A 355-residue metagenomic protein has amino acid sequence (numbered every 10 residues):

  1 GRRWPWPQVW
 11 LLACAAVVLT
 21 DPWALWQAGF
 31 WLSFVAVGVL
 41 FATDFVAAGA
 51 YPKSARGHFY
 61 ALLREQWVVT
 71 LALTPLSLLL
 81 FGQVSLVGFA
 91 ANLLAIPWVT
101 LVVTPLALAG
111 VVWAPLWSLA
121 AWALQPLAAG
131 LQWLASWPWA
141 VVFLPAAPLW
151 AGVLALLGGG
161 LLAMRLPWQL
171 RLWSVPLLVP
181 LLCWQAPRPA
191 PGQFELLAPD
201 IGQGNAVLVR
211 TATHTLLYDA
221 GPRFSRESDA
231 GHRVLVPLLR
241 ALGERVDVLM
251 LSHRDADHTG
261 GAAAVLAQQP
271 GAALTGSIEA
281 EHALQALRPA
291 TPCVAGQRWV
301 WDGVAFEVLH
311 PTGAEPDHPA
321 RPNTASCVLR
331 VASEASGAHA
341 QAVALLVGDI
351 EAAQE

Functional and structural regions predicted by a protein language model:
G1-F89, L144-P191, I278, G303: Hydrophobic alpha-helical transmembrane segments in multi-pass membrane proteins
A15-W26, Q132-V248, A286-E355: Core dinuclear metal-dependent hydrolase active-site scaffold
G29, H253, D349: Active-site glycine-centered loops adjacent to acidic/histidine catalytic or metal-binding residues that shape
L78-A90, L94, W98, P105-L156: Membrane-interface amphipathic/re-entrant loop segments adjacent to transmembrane helices in multi-pass membrane
H214, Q269-A273: A short helix->loop->beta-strand "cap" motif at the edges of active sites that frequently abuts
V246-D257: Metallo-beta-lactamase
L249-M250, A272-E279: Short internal beta-strands
T259-Q268, L284-A286: Metal-dependent catalytic neighborhoods of phosphoester/phosphodiester hydrolases
